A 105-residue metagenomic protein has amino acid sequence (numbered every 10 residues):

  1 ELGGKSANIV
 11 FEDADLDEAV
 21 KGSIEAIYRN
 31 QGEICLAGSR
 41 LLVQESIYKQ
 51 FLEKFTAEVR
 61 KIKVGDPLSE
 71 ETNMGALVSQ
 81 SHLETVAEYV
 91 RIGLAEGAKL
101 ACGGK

Functional and structural regions predicted by a protein language model:
E1-K105: ALDH superfamily catalytic-core signature
